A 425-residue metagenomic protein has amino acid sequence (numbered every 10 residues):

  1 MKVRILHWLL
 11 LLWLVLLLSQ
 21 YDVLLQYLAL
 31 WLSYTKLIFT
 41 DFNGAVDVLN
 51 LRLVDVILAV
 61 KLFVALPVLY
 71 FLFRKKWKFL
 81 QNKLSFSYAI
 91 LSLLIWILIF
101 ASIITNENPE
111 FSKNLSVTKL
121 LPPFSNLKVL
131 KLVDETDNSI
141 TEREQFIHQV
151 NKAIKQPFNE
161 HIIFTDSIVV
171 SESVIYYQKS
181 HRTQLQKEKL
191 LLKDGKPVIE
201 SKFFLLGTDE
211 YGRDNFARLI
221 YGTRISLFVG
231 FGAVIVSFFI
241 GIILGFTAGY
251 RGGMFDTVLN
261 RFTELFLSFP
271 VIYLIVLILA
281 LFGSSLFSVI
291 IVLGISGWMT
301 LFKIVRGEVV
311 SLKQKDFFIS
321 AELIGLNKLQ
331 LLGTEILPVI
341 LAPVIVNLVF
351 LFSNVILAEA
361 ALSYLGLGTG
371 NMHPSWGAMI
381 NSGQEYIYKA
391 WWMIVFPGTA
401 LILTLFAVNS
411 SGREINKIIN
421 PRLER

Functional and structural regions predicted by a protein language model:
M1-A233, S237, Y386-I387, M393-F396 (+2 more regions): Gly/Trp-centered helix-boundary motif
T208-R425: Alpha-helical transmembrane segments of integral membrane proteins, especially multi-pass inner/plasma-membrane
